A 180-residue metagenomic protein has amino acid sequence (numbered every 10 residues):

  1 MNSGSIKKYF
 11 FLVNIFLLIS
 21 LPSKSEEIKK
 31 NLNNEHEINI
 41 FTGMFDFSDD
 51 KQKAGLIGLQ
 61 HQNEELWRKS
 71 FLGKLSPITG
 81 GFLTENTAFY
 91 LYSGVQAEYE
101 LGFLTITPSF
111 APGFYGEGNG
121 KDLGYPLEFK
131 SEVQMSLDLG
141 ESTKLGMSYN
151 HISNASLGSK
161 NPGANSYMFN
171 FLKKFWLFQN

Functional and structural regions predicted by a protein language model:
M1-N33, F178-N180: Cleavable N-terminal export/targeting peptides
K24-E35, D49, E65-L75, E100-I106 (+2 more regions): Short loop/turn motifs that connect adjacent beta-strands in outer-membrane beta-barrel proteins
H36-D46, L72-T84, T107-F114, S148-S153: Transmembrane beta-strand segments that form the barrel wall of outer-membrane beta-barrel proteins
F45-L56, G81-Y92, N119-P126, S156-A164: Solvent-exposed loop/turn segments connecting transmembrane beta-strands in outer-membrane beta-barrel proteins
K53-L59, L137, P162-N180: Outer-membrane beta-barrel "beta-signal"
G55-L59, L75, F89-V95, F129-V133 (+1 more regions): Hydrophobic, lipid-facing positions within transmembrane beta-strands of outer-membrane proteins
H61-E65, A97-Y99, L137, H151 (+1 more regions): Residue-level signature of outer-membrane beta-barrel architecture
T87-F110: Helix-adjacent hinge/juxtasegments
